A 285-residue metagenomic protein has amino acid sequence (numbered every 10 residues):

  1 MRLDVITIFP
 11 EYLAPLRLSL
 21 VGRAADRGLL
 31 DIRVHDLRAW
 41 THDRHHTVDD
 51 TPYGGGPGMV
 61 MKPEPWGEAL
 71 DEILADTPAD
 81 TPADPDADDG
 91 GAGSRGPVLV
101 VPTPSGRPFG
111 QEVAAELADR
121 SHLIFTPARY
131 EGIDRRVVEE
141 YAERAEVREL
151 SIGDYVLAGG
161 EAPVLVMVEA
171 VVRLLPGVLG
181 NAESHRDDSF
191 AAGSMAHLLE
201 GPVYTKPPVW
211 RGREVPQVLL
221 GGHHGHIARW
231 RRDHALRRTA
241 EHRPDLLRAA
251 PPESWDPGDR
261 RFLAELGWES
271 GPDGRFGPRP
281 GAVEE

Functional and structural regions predicted by a protein language model:
M1, H197-L198, V203, P207-E285: SAM-dependent methyltransferases
M1-G91, G225-E241, D245-L246, E284: N-terminal nucleotide/polyanion-binding subdomain common to many enzyme families
D4-I6, R33-H35, V100, L123-F125 (+1 more regions): Hydrophobic/aromatic beta-strand patches that form the interior of the parallel beta-sheet core in alpha/beta enzyme
E11-L13, G28-L29, W40, P97-V100 (+6 more regions): Hydrophobic/basic alpha-helical segments enriched in Actinobacteria
S19-A24, A115-D119, E140-A142: Short, solvent-exposed amphipathic alpha-helical segments in soluble enzyme and RNA/protein-processing domains
V48, Y53, F109, L117 (+5 more regions): Short clusters of hydrophobic/aromatic residues that line enzyme substrate/ligand-binding pockets
K62-R129, I133, P176: S-adenosyl-L-methionine/SAH cofactor-binding core of RNA-modifying enzymes
I133, V137-D188, A192: Structured adenosyl-cofactor binding patch, chiefly the S-adenosyl-L-methionine
